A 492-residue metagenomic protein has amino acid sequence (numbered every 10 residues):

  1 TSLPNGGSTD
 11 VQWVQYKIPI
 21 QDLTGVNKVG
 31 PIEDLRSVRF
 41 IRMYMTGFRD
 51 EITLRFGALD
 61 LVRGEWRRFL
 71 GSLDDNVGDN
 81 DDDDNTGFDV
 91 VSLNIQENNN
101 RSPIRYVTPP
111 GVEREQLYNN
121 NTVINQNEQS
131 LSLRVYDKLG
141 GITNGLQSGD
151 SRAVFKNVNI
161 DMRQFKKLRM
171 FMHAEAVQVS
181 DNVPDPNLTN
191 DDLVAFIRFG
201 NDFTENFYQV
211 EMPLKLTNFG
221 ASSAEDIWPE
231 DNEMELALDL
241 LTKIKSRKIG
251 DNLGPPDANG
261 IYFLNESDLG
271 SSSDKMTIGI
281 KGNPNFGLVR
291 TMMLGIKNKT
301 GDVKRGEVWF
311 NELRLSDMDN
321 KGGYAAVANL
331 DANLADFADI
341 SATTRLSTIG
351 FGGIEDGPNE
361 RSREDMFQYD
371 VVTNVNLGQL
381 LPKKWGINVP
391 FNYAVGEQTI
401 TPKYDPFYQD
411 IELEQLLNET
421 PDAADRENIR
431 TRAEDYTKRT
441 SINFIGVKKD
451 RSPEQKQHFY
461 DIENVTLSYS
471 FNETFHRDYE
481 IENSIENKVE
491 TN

Functional and structural regions predicted by a protein language model:
T1-N5, Q209-G220, N359, L467: Solvent-exposed serine/threonine-rich low-complexity stretches and specific carbohydrate-binding patches
S2-S8, F155-N159: Beta-strand-rich interaction surfaces with strong enrichment in secreted/lumenal proteins
D10-L59, L168-R169, P186-D202, D231-V303: Extracellular beta-strand ligand-recognition surfaces/modules
R36, D150, I160-R169, E175-S180 (+1 more regions): Extended extracellular/luminal ectodomain segments enriched in beta-structured repeat modules
Y44-V123, E128, F165, I197 (+3 more regions): Exposed low-complexity, polar/acidic, P/S/T/G-rich flexible segments that act as propeptides, protease-susceptible
G57-R67, D75-D79, N187-E205, E211-A221 (+5 more regions): Amphipathic alpha-helical scaffolding segments
N127-Q164: Short beta-strands within extracellular/lumenal beta-sheet-rich domains
N285, N298-N492: Exposed, low-structure sequence patches enriched in small/polar residues
